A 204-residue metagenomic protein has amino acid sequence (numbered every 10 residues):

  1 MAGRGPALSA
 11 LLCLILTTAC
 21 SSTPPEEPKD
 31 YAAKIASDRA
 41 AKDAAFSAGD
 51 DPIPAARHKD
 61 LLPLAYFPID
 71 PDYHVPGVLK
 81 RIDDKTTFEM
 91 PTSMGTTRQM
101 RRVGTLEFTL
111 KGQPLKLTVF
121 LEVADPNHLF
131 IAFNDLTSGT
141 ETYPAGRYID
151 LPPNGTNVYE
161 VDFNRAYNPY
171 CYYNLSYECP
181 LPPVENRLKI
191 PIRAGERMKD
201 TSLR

Functional and structural regions predicted by a protein language model:
M1-A10: Bacterial N-terminal signal peptides that target proteins for export
T17-A19: C-terminal motif of bacterial Sec signal peptides marking the signal peptidase cleavage site
S21-T23: Bacterial signal peptide processing site
Y31-T105: N-terminal secretory signal peptides
L79, L121-V123, D135-T137, F163-Y167 (+1 more regions): A mature extracytoplasmic/lumenal domain signature
D83-A145: Mid-length scaffold segments of soluble, non-membrane domains
A132-Y167: Acidic, glycine-rich flexible loop segments
N174-R204: C-terminal partner/receptor-binding element of secreted or periplasmic proteins
